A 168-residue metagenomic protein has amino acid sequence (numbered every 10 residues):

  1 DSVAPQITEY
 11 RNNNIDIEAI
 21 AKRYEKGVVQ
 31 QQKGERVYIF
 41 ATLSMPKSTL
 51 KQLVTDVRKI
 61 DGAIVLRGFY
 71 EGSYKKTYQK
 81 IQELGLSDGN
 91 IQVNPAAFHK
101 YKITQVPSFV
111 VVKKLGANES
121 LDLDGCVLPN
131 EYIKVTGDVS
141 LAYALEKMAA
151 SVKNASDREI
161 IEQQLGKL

Functional and structural regions predicted by a protein language model:
D1-Y38, T42-E83, S120-L168: Non-globular targeting/processing and membrane-anchoring segments
E35, I60, G89, Q105-S108: Envelope-exposed proteins and targeting segments
Y78-Q82, L86-V106: Thioredoxin-like thiol-disulfide oxidoreductase module
N94, K102, V110, V152-I160: N-terminal, helix-rich and Lys/Arg-enriched segments in bacterial and organellar proteins
Q105, K113, M148-S151: Alpha-helix boundary/capping residues
P107-L121: A short, hydrophobic beta-strand/beta-hairpin element that forms part of a small beta-sheet core
